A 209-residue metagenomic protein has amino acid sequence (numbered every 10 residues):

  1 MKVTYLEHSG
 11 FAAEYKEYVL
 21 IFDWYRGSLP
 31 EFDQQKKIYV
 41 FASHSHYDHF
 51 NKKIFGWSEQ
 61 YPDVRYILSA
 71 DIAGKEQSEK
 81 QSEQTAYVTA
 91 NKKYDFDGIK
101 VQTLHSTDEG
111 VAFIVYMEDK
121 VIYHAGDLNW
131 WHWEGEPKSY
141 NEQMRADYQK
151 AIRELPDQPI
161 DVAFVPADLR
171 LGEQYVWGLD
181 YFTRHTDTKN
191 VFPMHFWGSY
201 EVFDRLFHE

Functional and structural regions predicted by a protein language model:
M1-H8, Q77-Y94, V176-E209: Binuclear metal-ion centers of metallo-dependent hydrolases, dominated by the metallo-beta-lactamase
M1-K2, V19, P62-Y66, K189-N190: Short active-site oxyanion
M1-Q35, Q84-P159: Core dinuclear metal-dependent hydrolase active-site scaffold
L20-F22, F41, I67, I122-A125 (+2 more regions): Structural motif
W24-R26, H44-S45, D71-I72, S106 (+3 more regions): Active-site metal-binding loops of divalent metal-dependent hydrolases
R26-G74, R153-F164: Active-site metal-binding motif and surrounding structural segment of the metallo-beta-lactamase
K53, P62-K92, I99: Glycine/small-residue-rich loop that forms an oxyanion/phosphate-binding "nest" at active or ligand-binding sites
D147-R153, G172-Y181: A short, acidic, amphipathic alpha-helical segment used as a generic capping/interface helix at domain edges
